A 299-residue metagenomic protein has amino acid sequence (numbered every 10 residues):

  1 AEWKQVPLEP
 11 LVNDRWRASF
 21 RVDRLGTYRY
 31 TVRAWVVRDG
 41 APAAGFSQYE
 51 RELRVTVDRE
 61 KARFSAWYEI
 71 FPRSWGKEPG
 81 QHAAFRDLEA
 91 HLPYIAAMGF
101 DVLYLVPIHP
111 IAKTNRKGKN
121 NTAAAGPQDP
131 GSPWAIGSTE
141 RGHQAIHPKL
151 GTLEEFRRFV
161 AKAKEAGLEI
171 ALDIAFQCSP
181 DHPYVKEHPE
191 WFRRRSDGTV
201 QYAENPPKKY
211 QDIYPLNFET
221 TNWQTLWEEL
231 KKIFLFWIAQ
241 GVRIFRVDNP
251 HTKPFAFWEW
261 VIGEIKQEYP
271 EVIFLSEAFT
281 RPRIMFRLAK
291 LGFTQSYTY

Functional and structural regions predicted by a protein language model:
A1-E169, Q177-D181: N-terminal structural segment of carbohydrate-active enzymes
A66-I70, L103-L105, I170-L172, F245 (+2 more regions): Hydrophobic faces of well-ordered beta-strands that scaffold small-molecule active sites in alpha/beta enzyme cores
I108, I174-A175, V242, P250: Conserved Walker B
P133-E140, Q144-R157, A161, P180-Y299: Alpha-amylase-like alpha-glycosidases and glucanotransferases acting on alpha-linked glucans and related
